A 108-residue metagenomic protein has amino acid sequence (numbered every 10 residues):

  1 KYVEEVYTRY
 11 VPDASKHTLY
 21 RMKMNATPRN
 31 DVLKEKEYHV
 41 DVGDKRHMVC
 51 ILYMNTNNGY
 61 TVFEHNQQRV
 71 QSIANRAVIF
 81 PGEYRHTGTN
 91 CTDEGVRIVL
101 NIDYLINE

Functional and structural regions predicted by a protein language model:
K1-A77, G88-I98, D103-E108: Fe(II)/2-oxoglutarate oxygenase catalytic core
R85: Winged helix-turn-helix DNA-binding recognition segment
